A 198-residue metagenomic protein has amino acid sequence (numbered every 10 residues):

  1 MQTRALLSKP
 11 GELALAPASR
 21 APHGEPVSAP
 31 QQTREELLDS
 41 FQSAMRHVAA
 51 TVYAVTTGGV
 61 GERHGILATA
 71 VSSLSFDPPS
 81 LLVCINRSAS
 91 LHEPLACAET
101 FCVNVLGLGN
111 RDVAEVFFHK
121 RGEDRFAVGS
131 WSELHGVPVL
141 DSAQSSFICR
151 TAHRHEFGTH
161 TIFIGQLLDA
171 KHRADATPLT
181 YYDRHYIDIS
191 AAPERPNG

Functional and structural regions predicted by a protein language model:
Q2-G198: Basic, polyanion-binding surface patches
